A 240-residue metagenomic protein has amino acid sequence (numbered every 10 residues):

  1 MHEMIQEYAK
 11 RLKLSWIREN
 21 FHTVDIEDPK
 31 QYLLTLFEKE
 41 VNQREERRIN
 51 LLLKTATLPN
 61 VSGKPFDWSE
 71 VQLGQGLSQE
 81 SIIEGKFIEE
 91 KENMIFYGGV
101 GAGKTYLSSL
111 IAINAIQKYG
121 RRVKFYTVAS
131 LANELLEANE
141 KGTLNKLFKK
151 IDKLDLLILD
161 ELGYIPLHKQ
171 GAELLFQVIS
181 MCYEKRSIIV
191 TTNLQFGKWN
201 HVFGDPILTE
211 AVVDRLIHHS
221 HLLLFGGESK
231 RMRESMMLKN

Functional and structural regions predicted by a protein language model:
M1-E7, I17, F21, L131-D152 (+1 more regions): Replace "adjacent to P-loop NTPase cores in ATP/GTP-dependent enzymes" with "adjacent to NTP-binding cores
Q6-N60: Interdomain "pre-motor" coupling segment immediately N-terminal to P-loop NTPase/helicase cores
K39, N114-K118, M181: Active-site catalytic microenvironments for nucleophilic, acid-base chemistry
S62-G85: N-terminal pre-Walker A segment at the start of P-loop NTPase domains
K91-L107: Walker A/P-loop nucleotide-binding motif
N93-I95, L156, I189: Residue-level preference for the first positions of well-ordered beta-strands
A112-Y126: Post-Walker A helix-loop "phosphate-sensing" segment adjacent to the P-loop in P-loop NTPases
